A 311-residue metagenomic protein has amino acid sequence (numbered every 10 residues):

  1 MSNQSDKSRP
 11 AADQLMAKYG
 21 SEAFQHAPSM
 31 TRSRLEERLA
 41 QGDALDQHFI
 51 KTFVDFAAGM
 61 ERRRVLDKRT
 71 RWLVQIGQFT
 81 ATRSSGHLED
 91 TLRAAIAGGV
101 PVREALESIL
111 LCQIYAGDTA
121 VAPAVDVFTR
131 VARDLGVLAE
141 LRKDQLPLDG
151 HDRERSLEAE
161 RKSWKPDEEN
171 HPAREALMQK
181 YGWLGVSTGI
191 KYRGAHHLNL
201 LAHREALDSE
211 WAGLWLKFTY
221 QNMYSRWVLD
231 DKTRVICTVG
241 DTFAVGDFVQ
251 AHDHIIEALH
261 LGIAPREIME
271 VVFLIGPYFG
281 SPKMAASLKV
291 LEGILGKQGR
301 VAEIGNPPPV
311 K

Functional and structural regions predicted by a protein language model:
M1-K68, V121-D231, H260, M284-K311: Acidic, glycine/proline-rich low-complexity segments that act as flexible tails and inter-domain linkers
H48-V54, A81-E89, G213-L216, V245-A251: Short acidic alpha-helix initiation/capping motifs at coil-to-helix transition points, especially at protein N-termini
F53, T70, L88, A105 (+5 more regions): N-terminal alpha-helical segment
A57-E61, Q75, L92-I96, I109-L110 (+6 more regions): Amphipathic alpha-helical segments within well-ordered protein domains
E61, V65, T82-G86, V100 (+4 more regions): Residues in soluble alpha-helical coiled-coils and helical-bundle/repeat scaffolds
R71-F79, L106-I109, T233-T242, V271-I275: Short, structured motif recognition centered on aromatic/hydrophobic residues
G86-G98, R103, A122-T129, F248-E267 (+1 more regions): Extended intrinsically disordered, low-complexity coil regions enriched in Ser, Thr, Gly, Ala and often Pro
A116-T119, G276, S281-A285: Substrate/cofactor-recognition hotspot
